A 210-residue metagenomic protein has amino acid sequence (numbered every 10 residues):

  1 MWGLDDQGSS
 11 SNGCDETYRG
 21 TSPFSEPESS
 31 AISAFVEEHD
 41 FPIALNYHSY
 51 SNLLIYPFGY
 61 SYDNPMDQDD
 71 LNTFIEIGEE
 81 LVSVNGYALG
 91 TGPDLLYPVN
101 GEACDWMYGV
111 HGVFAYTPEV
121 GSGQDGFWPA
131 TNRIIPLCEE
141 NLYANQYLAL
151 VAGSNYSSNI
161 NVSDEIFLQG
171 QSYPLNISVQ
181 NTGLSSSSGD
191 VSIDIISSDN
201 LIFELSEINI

Functional and structural regions predicted by a protein language model:
M1-P65, T117-P129: Active-site/substrate-binding loop(s) of hydrolase catalytic cores
G59-Y60, P65-S122: Catalytic cores of processing enzymes, dominated by hydrolases/peptidases, characterized by acidic/His-rich
G101, L168-S172, I210: Solvent-exposed, conformationally flexible loop/turn segments
W128-Y156: His/Asp/Glu-rich mid-to-C-terminal helical/loop segments that flank catalytic regions of hydrolases
Y147-S172: Low-complexity, acidic Ser/Thr/Pro/Gly-rich terminal tails and inter-domain linkers that flank the onset of structured
Q169-S186: Short beta-strand elements of extracellular/lumenal beta-sandwich folds
S185-I193, F203-L205: Short, hydrophobic/aromatic beta-strand segments
N200-I210: Intrinsically disordered, low-complexity Pro/Gly/Ser/Thr-rich segments with frequent PxxP/GP/PP motifs and embedded
